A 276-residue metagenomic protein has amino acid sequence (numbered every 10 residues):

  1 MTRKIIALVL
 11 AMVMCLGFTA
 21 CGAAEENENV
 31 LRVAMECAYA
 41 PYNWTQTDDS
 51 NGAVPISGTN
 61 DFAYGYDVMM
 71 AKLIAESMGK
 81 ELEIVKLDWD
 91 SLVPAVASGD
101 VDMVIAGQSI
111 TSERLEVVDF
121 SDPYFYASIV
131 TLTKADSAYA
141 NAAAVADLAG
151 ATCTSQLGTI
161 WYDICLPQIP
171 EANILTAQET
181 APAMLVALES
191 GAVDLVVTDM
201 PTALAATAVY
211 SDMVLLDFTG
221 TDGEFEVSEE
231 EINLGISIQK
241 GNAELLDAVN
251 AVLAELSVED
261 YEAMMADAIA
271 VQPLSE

Functional and structural regions predicted by a protein language model:
M1-V30, E276: Short, low-complexity disordered leader/linker segments with a strong preference for bacterial N-terminal type II
N27-Q108, A177: Extracytoplasmic small-molecule ligand-binding "clamshell" domains of the periplasmic binding protein/Venus flytrap
C37-A40, N60-E76, Q108, S128-L185 (+1 more regions): Bilobed "Venus flytrap"/periplasmic-binding protein-like clamshell domains and structurally analogous long
A38, Y126-T133, V209-L253, V271-E276: Periplasmic-binding protein-like
M70, A144-D147, D199, K240-E255 (+1 more regions): Short amphipathic alpha-helical coupling segments at ligand-binding clamshell hinges and other catalytic/signaling
K72, E76, E81-D147, D222-E229: Acidic, polar ligand-binding/catalytic clefts
S91, A97, G107-V117, D163-P167 (+2 more regions): A ligand-binding cleft/hinge motif common to bilobed small-molecule-binding domains
I160-E179, L215-L216, D247-E276: Ligand-binding clefts/hinges and TM-proximal coupling segments of bilobed small-molecule sensing domains
